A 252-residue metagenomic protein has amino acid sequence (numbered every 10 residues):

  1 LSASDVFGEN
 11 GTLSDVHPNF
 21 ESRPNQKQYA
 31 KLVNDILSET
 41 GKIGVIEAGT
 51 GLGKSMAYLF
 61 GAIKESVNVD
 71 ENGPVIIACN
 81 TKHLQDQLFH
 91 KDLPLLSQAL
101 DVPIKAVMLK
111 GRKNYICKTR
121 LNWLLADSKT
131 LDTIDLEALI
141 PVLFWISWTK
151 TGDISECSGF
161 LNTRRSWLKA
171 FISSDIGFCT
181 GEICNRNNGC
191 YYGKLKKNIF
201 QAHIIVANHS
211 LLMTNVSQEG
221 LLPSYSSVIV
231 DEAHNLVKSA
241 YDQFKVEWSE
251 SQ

Functional and structural regions predicted by a protein language model:
L1-V16, E21, V69-H203: A substrate-engagement module of RecA-like helicase motors
S2-I46: Conserved pre-motif I regulatory segment
S22-N25, Y29, K54-S55, L84-Q85 (+1 more regions): Phosphate/oxyanion-binding active-site loops and adjacent basic polyanion-contact surfaces
N34-I36, S55-E71, K91-L95: Walker A/P-loop NTP-binding motif
E39-F60: Walker A/P-loop
G44-I46, I77, I205, V228: Hydrophobic positions in the central parallel beta-sheet of the AAA+
Y58, K64, D86, K91-P94 (+3 more regions): Signature of the SF2 helicase/ATPase Hel1-core->accessory helical subdomain module
